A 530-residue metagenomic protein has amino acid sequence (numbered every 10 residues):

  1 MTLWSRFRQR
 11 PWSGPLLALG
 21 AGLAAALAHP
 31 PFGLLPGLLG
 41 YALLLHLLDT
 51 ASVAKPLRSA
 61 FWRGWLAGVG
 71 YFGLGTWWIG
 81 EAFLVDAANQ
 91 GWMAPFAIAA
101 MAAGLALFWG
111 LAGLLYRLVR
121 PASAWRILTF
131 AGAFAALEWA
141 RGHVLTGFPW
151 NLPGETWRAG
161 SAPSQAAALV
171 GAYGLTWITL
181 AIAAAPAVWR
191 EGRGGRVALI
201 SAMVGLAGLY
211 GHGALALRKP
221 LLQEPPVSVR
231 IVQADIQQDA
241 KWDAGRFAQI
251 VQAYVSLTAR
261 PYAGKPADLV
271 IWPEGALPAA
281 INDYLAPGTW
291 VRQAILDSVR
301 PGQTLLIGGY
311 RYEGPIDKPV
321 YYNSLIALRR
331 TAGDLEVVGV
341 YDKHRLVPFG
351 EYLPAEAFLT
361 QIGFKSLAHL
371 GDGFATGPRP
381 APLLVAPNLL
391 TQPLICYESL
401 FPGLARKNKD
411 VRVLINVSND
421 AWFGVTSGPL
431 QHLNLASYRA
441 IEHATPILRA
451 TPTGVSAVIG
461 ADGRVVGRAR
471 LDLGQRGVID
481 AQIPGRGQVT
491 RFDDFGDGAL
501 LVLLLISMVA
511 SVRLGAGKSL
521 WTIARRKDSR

Functional and structural regions predicted by a protein language model:
T2-L217, G424-T426, A436-R439, T451-D462 (+3 more regions): Membrane-embedded alpha-helical bundles of multi-pass enzymes that act on lipidic or dolichyl-linked glycan substrates
H29-L45, Y71-W78, Q233-D235, P266-N282 (+2 more regions): Short, conserved active-site loops that position catalytic residues or coordinate cofactors/metal ions across diverse
P95-A100, I236-W242, K365: Short glycine/proline- and acidic residue-enriched helix-loop micro-motifs that form flexible lids or anion-recognition
A102, Q249, A253-L257, L435 (+1 more regions): A non-catalytic, amphipathic alpha-helix used as a structural packing/dimerization or gating element in enzyme scaffolds
A112, T258-A259, P380: Generic structural signal for well-ordered alpha-helices, preferentially at hydrophobic/aromatic core positions
V144-G147, Q223, I316-Y321: Short glycine/proline-enriched turns and hinge-like loops at secondary-structure junctions
R158-P163, V204-W272, A279-D297, G302-Q303: Membrane-interface segments at or immediately adjacent to transmembrane helices that form the boundary between
P273-R530: Solvent-exposed soluble domains appended to multi-pass membrane proteins
